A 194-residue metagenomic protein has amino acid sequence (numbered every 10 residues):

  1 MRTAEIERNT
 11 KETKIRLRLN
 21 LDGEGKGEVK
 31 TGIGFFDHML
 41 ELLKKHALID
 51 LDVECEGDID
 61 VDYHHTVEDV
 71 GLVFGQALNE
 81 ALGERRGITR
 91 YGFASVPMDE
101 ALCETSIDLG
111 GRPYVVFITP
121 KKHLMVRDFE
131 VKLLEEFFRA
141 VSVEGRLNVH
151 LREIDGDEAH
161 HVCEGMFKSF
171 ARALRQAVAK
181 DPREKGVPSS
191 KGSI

Functional and structural regions predicted by a protein language model:
M1-I194: Structural preference for solvent-exposed beta-strand-turn elements and adjacent flexible terminal/loop segments within
